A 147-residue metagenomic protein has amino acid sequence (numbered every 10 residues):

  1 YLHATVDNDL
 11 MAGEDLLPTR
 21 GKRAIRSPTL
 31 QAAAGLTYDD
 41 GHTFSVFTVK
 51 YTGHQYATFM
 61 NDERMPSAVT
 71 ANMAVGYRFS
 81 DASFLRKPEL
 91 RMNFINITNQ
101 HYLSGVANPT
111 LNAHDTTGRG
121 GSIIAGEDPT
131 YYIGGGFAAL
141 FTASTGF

Functional and structural regions predicted by a protein language model:
Y1-T58, T142-G146: Gram-negative outer-membrane beta-barrel transporters
L10-T19, T52-G53, D62-A68, L103-D115: Flexible, surface-exposed loop regions and adjacent strand-edge segments of Gram-negative outer-membrane beta-barrel
T19-R23, M60-R64, D128-Y132: Outer-membrane beta-barrel domain signature
P28-A32, S67-A71, G135-A139: Residues that define the transmembrane beta-barrel architecture of outer-membrane proteins
K50, H54-Y56, R78-F147: C-terminal beta-signal and adjacent terminal beta-strands/loops of Gram-negative outer-membrane beta-barrel proteins
N61, N72, N96-N99: Asparagine-centered polar/low-complexity signal
V75: Short active-site alpha-helical segment characteristic of glycosyltransferases and processive polysaccharide synthases
